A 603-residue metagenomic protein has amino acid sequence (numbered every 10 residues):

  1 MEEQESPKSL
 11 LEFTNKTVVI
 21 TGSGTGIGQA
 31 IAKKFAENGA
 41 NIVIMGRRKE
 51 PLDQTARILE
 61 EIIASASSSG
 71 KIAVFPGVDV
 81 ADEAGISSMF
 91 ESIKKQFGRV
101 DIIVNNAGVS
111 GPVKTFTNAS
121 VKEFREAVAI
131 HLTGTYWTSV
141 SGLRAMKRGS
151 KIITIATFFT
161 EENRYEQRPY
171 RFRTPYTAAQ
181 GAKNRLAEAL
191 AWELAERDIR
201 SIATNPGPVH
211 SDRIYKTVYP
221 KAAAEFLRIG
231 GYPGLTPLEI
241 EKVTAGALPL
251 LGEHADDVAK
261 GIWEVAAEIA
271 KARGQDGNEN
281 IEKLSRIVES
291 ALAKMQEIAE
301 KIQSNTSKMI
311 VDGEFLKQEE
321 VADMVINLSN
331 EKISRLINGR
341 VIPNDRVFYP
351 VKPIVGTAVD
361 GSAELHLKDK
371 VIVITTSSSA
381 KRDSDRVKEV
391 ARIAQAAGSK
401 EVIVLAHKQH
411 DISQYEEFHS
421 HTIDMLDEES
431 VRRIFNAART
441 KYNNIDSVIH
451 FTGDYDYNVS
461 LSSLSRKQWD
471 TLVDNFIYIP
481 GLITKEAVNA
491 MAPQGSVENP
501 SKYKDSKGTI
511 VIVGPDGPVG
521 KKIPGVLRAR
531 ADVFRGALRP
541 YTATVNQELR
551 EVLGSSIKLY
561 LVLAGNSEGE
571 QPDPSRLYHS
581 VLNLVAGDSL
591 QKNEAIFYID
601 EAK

Functional and structural regions predicted by a protein language model:
G24-T25, S377-D383: Conserved glycine-rich cofactor-binding loop
K49, E161, P206-K216, P220 (+4 more regions): Short, flexible catalytic-loop segment of classical short-chain dehydrogenase/reductase
E50, G77-S88, V121, T422-R433: The beta1-alpha1 cofactor-binding region of Rossmann-like NAD(H)/NADP(H)-dependent oxidoreductases
K114-F116, E123-R125, V459-L461, Q468-D470: Substrate-binding pocket helix/loop in short-chain dehydrogenase/reductase
I153-A182, A187-E196, G207-H210, K216 (+6 more regions): Catalytic loop of short-chain dehydrogenase/reductase
A195, R200, I333-G339, S556-K558 (+1 more regions): Short, small/polar-rich loop/turn modules that mediate ligand/substrate recognition or access, typified
G231-L238, E297-E300, S307-V321, S567-L577 (+2 more regions): A conserved structural motif in NAD(P)-dependent oxidoreductases
